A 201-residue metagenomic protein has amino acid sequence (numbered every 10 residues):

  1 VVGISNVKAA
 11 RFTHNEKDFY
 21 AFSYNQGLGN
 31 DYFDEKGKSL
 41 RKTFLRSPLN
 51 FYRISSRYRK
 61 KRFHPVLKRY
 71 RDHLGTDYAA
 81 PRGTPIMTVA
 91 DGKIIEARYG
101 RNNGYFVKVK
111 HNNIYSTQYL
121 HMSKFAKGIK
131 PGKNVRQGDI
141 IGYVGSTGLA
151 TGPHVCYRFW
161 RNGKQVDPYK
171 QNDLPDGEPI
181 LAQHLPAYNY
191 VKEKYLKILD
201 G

Functional and structural regions predicted by a protein language model:
V1-R53, R57, H184-Y188: Non-catalytic extracellular/periplasmic "stalk" and linker regions immediately N-terminal to catalytic or recognition
S39-V191: Catalytic cores of peptidoglycan-degrading enzymes
N189-G201: Long, low-complexity intrinsically disordered regions
